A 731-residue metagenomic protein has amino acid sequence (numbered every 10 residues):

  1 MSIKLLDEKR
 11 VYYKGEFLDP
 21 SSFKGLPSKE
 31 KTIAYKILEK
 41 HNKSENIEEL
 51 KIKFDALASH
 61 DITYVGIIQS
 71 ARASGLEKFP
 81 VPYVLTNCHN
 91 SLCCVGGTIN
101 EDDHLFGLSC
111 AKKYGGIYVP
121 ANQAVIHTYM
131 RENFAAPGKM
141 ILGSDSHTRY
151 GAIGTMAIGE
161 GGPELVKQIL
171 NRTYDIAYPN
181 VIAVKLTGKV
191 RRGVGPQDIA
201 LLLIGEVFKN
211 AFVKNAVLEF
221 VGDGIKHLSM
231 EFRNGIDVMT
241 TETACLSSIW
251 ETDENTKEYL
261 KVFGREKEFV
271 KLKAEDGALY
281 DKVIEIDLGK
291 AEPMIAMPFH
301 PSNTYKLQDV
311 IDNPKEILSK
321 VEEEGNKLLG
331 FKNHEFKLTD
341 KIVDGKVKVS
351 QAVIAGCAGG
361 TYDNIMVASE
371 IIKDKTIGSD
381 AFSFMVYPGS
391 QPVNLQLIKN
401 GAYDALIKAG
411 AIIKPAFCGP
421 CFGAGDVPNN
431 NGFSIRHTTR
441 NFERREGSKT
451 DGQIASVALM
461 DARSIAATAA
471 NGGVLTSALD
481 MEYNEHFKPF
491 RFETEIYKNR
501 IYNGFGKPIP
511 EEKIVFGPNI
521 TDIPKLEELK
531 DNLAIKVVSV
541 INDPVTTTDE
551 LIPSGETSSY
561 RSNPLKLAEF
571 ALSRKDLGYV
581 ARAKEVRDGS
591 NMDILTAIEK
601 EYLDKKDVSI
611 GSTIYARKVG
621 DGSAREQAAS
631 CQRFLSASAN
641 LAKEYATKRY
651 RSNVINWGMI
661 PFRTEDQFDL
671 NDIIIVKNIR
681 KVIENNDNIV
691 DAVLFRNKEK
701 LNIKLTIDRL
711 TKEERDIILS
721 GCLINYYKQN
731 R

Functional and structural regions predicted by a protein language model:
M1-R731: Fe-S-dependent hydro-lyases/dehydratases of central metabolism
